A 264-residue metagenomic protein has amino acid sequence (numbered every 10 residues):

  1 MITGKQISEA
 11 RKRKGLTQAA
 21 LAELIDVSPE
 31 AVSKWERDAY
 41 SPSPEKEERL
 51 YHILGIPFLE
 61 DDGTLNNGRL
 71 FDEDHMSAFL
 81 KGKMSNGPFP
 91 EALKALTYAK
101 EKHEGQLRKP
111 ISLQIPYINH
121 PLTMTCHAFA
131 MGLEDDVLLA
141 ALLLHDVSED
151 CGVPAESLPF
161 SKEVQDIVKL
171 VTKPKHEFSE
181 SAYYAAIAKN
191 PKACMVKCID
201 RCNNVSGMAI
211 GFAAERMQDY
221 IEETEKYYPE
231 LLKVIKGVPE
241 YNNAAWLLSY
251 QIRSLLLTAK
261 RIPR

Functional and structural regions predicted by a protein language model:
M1-I2: A detector for short, charged/polar N-terminal pre-domain segments
K5-A20, L24, R49: Short basic helix-loop element that most often maps to the first helix and adjoining turn of HTH DNA-binding modules
S8, S33-K34, S43, K169: Key DNA-contacting residues within the recognition helix of helix-turn-helix
Q18-A19, P29, Y40, F58: The DNA-contacting recognition helix of HTH DNA-binding domains and analogous helical DNA-recognition elements
D26, S43-G63: DNA major-groove recognition helix of helix-turn-helix/homeodomain DNA-binding modules
D26-P42: Recognition helix of helix-turn-helix/homeodomain-like DNA-binding domains that insert into the DNA major groove
N66-R264: Active-site helical microenvironments for divalent-metal-assisted chemistry
